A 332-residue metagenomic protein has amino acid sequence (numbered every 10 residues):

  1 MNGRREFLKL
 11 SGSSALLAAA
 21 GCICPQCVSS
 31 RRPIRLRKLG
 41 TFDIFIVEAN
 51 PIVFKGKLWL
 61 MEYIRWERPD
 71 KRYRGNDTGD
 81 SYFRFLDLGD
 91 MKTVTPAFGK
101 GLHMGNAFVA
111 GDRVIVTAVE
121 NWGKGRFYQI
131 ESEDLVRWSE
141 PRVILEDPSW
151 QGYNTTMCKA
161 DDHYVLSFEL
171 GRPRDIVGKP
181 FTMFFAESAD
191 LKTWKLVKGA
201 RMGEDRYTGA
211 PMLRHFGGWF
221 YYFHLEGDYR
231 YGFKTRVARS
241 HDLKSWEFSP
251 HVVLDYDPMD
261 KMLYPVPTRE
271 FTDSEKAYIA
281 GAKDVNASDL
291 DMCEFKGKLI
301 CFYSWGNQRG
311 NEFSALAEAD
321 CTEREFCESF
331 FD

Functional and structural regions predicted by a protein language model:
M1-A15: N-terminal secretory signal peptides and thylakoid transit peptides that target proteins across membranes
A19-C22, C27-D332: Carbohydrate-active catalytic/glycan-binding domains of CAZyme proteins, especially the secreted or lumenal ectodomains
